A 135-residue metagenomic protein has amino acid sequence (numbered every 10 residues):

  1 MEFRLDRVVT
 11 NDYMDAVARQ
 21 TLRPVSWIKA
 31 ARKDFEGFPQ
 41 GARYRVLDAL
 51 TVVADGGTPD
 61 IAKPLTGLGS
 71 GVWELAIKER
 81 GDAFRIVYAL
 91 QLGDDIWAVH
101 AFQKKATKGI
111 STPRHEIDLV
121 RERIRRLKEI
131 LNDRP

Functional and structural regions predicted by a protein language model:
M1-A83, L92-D95, F102-P135: Basic, Lys/Arg-enriched alpha-helical interface segments
